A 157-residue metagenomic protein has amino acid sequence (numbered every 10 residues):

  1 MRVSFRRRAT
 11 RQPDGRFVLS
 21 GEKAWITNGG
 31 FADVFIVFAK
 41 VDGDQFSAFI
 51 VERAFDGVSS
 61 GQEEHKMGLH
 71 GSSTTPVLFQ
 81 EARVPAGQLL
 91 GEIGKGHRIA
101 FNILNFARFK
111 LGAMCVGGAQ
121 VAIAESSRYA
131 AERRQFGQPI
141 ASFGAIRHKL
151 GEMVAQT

Functional and structural regions predicted by a protein language model:
M1-V3, N28-D33, H70-S72, E92: Short glycine/proline-enriched turns and hinge-like loops at secondary-structure junctions
R2-V3, G43-Q45, G118: Structured catalytic/translocation cores of nucleotide/phosphate-coupled proteins
R7-T10: A structural signal for short hydrophobic beta-strand segments in well-ordered beta-sheet cores
Q12, D42, H70-S72: A short, compositionally biased micro-patch
R16, S20-S60: A short core secondary-structure module
S59-T157: Glycine-rich beta->alpha junctions and the first turn(s) of the following alpha-helix
